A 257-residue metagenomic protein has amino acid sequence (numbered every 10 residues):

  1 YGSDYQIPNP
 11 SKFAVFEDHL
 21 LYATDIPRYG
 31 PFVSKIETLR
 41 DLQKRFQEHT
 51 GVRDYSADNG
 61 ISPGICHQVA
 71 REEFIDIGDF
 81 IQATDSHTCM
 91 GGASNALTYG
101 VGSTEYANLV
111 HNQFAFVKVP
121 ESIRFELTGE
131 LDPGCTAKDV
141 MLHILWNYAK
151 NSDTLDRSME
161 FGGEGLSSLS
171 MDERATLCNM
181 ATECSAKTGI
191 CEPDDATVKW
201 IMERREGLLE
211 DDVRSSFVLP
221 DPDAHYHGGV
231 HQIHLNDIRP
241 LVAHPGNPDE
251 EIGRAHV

Functional and structural regions predicted by a protein language model:
Y1-R254: Fe-S-dependent hydro-lyases/dehydratases of central metabolism
